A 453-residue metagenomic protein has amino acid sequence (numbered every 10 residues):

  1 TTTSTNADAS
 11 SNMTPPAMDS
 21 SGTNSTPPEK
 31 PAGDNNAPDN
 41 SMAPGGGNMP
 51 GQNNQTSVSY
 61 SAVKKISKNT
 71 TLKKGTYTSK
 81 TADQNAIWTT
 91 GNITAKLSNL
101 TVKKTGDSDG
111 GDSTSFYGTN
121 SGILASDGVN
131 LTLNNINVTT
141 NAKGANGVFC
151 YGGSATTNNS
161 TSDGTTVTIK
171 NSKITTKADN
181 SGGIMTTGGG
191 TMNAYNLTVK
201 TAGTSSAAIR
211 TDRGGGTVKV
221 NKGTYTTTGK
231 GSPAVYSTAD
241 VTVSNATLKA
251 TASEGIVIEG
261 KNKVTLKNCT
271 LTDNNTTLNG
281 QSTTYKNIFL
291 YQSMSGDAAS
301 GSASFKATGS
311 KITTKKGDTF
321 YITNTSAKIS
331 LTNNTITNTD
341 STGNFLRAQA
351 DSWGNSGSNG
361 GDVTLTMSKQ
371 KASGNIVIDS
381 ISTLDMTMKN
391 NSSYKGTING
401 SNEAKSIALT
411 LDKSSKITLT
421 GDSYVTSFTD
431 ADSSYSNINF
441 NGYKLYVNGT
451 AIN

Functional and structural regions predicted by a protein language model:
T2-S57, M294-G296, G354: Disordered, low-complexity segments in secreted/periplasmic proteins that are enriched in proline
Q55-K74, T89-D107, T119-N141, F149-K177 (+10 more regions): Surface-exposed loop/turn motifs in large extracellular/passenger domains
S79-N85: Transmembrane beta-barrel domains of bacterial outer-membrane proteins
D112-T114: Feature marking well-ordered beta-strand scaffolds used for ligand recognition
Y394, G442-I452: Extracellular, surface-exposed repeat architectures
I417: Cys/His-rich zinc-coordinating modules
D422-S423: C-terminal structured "cap/appendage" subdomains that terminate the fold
